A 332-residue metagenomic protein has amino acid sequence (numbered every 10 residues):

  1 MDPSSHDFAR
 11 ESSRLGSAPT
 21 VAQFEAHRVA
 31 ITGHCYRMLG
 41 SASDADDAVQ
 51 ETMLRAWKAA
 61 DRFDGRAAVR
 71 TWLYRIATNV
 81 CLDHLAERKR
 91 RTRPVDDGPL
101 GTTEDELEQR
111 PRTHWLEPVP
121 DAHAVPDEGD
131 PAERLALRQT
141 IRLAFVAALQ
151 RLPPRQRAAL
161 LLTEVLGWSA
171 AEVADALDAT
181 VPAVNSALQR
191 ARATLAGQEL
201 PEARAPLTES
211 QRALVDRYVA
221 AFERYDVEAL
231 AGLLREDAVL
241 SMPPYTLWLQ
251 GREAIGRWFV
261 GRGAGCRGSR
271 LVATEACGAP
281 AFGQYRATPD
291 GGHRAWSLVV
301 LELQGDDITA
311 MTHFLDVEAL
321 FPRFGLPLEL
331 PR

Functional and structural regions predicted by a protein language model:
D2-P3, F8-G33, S43-D46, W57: A short, charge-rich alpha-helical start-of-domain segment used by transcription regulators
L15, A26, H114-Q156, S210-R212: Amphipathic alpha-helical segment used for protein-protein interaction
I31, C35, A45-A56, I76-A77 (+3 more regions): Short, small-hydrophobic-rich alpha-helical interface motif
S41, E51-V69, D83-T92, Q150 (+1 more regions): Sigma70-family region 2
T78-D97, T103-R112, G197: Arg/Lys-rich amphipathic alpha helix in sigma70-family domain 2
Q150-A170: Short amphipathic alpha helix immediately N-terminal
A170, D175, V181-R270: Solvent-exposed, charged amphipathic helical/linker segments at domain boundaries
G256-R332: Low-complexity, glycine/alanine/valine/leucine- and proline-rich hydrophobic stretches
